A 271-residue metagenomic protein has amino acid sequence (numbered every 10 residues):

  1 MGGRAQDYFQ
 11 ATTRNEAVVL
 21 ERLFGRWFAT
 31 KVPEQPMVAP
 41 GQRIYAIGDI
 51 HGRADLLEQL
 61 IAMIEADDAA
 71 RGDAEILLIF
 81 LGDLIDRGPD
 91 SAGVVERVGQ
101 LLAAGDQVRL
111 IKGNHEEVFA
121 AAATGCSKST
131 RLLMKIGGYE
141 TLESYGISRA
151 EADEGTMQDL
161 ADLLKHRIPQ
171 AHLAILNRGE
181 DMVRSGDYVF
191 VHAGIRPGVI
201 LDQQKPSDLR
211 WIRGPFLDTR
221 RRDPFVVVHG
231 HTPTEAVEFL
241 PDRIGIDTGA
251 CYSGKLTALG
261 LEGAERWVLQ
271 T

Functional and structural regions predicted by a protein language model:
G2-Q59: Short glycine- and acidic-rich boundary segments immediately preceding or forming the N-terminal edge of structured
V32-P40, A69-A70, Q100-A103, D181-R184 (+2 more regions): A short acidic-Thr-Gly-centered motif at the start of a beta-strand
G41, D73-E75, G105-Q107, G186 (+1 more regions): A general structural motif
I44-A46, L78-F80, L110-I111, V189 (+2 more regions): Residue-level marker for buried hydrophobic side chains located in beta-strands that build the well-ordered beta-sheet
D49, D83, G113-N114, H231 (+1 more regions): Active-site glycine-centered loops adjacent to acidic/histidine catalytic or metal-binding residues that shape
H51-G52, D86, E117, I195 (+2 more regions): Short, glycine/acidic-enriched loop or turn micro-motifs at the edges of active sites
R53-K135: Core catalytic region of metal-dependent phosphoesterases/phosphodiesterases, especially metallo-beta-lactamase-like
M134, E140-G245, G249-K255, L261-T271: Acidic, His/Gly-enriched loop-helix segments that form or flank divalent-metal centers in metallo-dependent hydrolases
